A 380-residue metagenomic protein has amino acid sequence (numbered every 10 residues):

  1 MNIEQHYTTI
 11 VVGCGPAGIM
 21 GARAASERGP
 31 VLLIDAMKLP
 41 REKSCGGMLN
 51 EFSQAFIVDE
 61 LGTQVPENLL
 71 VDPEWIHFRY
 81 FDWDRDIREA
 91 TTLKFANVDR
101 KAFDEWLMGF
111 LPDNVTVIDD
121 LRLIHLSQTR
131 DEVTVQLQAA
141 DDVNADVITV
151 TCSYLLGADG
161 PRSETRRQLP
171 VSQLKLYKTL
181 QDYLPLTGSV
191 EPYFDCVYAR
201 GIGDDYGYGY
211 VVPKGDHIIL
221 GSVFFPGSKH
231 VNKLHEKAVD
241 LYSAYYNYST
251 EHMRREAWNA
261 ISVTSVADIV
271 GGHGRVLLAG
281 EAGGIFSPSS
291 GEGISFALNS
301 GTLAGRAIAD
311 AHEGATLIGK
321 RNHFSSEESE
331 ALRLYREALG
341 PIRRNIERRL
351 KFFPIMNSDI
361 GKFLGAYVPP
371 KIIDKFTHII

Functional and structural regions predicted by a protein language model:
N2-A17: Beta1/beta-strand and adjacent pyrophosphate-binding region of the FAD-binding site in flavoprotein oxidoreductases
H6-Y7, T151-S153, H273: Active-site acidic short loop of glycosyltransferases
I10, C14, R23-C45: Glycine-rich FAD pyrophosphate-binding loop
V12, G157-A158, L278: Redox-cofactor binding/interface segments in oxidoreductases and associated redox assembly factors
N50-M108: A conserved beta-strand/loop capping segment in the N-terminal third of enzymes that catalyze redox or closely related
F110-Y246, A267-D268, G284: Predominantly flavin-linked oxidoreductase catalytic cores and closely associated redox partners
H125, P226-A307, H312: FAD/FMN-dependent oxidoreductases across multiple families
A309-I380: C-terminal helical "tail/cap" subdomain of flavin- and related membrane-associated enzymes
